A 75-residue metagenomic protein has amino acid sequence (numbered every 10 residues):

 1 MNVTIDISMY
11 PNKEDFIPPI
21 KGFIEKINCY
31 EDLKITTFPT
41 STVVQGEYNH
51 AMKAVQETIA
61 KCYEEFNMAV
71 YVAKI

Functional and structural regions predicted by a protein language model:
M1-I75: Charge-rich, low-complexity N-terminal segments
